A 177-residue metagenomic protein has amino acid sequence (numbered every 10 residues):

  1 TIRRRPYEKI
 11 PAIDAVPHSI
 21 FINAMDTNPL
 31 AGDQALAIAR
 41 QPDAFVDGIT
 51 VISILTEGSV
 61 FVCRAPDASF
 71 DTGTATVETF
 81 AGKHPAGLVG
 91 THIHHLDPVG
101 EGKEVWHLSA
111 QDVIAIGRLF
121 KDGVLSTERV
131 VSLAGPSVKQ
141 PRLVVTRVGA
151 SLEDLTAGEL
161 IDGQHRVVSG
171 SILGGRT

Functional and structural regions predicted by a protein language model:
T1-T177: Buried, small/hydrophobic-residue-enriched core segments of structured protein domains
